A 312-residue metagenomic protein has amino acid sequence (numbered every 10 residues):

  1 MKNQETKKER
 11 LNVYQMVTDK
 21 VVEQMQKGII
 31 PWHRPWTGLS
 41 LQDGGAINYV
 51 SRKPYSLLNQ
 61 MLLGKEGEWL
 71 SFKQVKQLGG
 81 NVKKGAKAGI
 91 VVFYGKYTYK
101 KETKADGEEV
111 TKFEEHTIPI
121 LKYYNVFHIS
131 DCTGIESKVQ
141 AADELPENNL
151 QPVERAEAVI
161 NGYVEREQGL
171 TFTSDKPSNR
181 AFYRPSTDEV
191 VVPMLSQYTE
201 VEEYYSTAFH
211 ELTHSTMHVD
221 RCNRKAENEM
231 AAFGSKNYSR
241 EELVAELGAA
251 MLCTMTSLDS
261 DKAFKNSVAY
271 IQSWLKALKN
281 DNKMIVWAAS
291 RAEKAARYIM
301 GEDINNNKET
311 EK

Functional and structural regions predicted by a protein language model:
M1-K312: N-terminal accessory/interface modules of nucleic-acid-binding and processing proteins
